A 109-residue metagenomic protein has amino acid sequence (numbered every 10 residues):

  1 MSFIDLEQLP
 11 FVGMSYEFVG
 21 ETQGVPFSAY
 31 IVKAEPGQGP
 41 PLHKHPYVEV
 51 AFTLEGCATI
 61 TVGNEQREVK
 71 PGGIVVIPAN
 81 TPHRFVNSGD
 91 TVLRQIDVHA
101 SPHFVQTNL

Functional and structural regions predicted by a protein language model:
L6-L42, V98, H103: A short glycine-rich, His/Asp/Glu-containing loop-to-beta-strand
K33-A34, H45-I60: Short, conserved beta-strand element in jelly-roll/cupin
G39-P40, T59, V75, A79-F85: Histidine-centered metal-chelating micro-motifs
C57-T59, Q66, P82, V92: Structural motif
E65-A79: Short acidic-glycine-tyrosine-enriched beta hairpin
A79-F104: Ligand-binding loop in jelly-roll beta-barrel domains
T107-L109: Short, charged, solvent-exposed linker or helix-capping segments at domain edges/interfaces that act as flexible hinges
